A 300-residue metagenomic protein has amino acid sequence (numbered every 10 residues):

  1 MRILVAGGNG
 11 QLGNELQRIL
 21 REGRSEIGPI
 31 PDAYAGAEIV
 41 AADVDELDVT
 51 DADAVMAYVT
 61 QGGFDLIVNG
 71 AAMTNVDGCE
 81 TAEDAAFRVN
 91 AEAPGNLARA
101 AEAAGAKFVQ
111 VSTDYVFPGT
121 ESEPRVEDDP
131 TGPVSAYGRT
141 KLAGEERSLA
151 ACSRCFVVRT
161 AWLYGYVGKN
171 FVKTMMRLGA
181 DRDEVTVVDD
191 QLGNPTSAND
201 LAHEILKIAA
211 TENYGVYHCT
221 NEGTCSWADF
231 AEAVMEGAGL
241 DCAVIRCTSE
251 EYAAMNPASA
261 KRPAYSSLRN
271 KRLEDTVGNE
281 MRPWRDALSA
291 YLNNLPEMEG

Functional and structural regions predicted by a protein language model:
M1-E26: N-terminal Rossmann NAD(P)H-binding glycine-rich loop of SDR-like oxidoreductase domains
E38-D53: Rossmann-fold cofactor-recognition segment
V49-V89, A100: NAD(P)H-binding glycine-rich loop region in Rossmannoid oxidoreductase-like domains and their noncatalytic homologs
R88, E92-N96, A103, K107 (+2 more regions): Catalytic helix-loop patch of NAD(P)-dependent Rossmann-fold dehydrogenases
E146-G193, A198-D200, L206: NAD(P)-dependent short-chain dehydrogenase/reductase
V187-L192, Y217-T224, T276: Glycine-rich Rossmann NAD(P)(H)-binding loop
E204, T211-A258, L292, E299-G300: Mid/C-terminal beta-alpha module of Rossmann-like enzyme folds, strongest in SDR-family dehydrogenases/epimerases
K261-G300: C-terminal amphipathic/interface module of NAD(P)-dependent oxidoreductases and related NAD-binding regulators
